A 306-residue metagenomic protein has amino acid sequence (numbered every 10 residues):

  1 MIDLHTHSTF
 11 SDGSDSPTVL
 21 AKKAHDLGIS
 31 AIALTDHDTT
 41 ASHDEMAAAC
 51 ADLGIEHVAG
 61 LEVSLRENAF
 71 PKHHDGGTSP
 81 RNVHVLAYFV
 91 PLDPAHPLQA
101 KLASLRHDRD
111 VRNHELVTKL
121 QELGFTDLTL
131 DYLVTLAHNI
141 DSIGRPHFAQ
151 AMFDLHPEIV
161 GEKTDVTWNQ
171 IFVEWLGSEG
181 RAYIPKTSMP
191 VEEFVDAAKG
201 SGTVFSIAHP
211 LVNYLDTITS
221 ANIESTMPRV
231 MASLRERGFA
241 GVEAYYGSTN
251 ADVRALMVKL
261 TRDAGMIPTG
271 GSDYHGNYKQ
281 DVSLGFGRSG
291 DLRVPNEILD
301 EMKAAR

Functional and structural regions predicted by a protein language model:
M1-N82, G177, K186-K279, E301: An N-terminally biased module of ancient metal coordination in phosphate/nucleic-acid-related enzymes
S8, P94-A95, L128-T129, G144 (+4 more regions): Alpha-helix initiation/capping motif
H25, Q150-L155, D196, E297-R306: Short alpha-helical interface patches
A51-E224, P228-R229: Extended substrate/RNA-proximal surfaces in nucleic-acid metabolism proteins
S272-R306: Catalytic core of soluble alpha/beta enzymes
